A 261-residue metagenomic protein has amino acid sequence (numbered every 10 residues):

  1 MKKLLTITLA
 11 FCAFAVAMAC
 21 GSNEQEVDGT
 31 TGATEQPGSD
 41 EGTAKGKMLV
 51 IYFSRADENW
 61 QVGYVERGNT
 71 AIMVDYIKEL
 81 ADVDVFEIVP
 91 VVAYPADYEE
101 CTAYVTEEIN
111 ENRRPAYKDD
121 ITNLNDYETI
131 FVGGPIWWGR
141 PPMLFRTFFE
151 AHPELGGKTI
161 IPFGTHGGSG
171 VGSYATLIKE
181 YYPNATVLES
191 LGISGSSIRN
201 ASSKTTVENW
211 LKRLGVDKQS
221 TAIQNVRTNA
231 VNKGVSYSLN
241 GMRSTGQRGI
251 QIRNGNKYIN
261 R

Functional and structural regions predicted by a protein language model:
M1, F11, C20, S220-Q224 (+1 more regions): Terminal processing/anchoring signals of secreted or surface-associated proteins and related intramolecular
M1-L4, R261: Positively charged n-region of N-terminal signal peptides that target proteins for export
M18-D28: Bacterial lipoprotein signal-peptidase II cleavage site
D28-Y127, K212: N-terminal beta1-alpha1-beta2 submodule of the flavodoxin-like/Rossmannoid cofactor-binding fold
P95-P183: Helix-loop-strand module that forms the ligand-binding subsite of alpha/beta enzymes
L188-S220: Glycine-rich phosphate/pyrophosphate-binding loop and the adjoining helix
K218-M242: Residue-level detector of functionally pivotal "anchor" positions at catalytic/ligand-binding pockets or at interdomain
I250-R261: C-terminal tail/sorting-segment detector
